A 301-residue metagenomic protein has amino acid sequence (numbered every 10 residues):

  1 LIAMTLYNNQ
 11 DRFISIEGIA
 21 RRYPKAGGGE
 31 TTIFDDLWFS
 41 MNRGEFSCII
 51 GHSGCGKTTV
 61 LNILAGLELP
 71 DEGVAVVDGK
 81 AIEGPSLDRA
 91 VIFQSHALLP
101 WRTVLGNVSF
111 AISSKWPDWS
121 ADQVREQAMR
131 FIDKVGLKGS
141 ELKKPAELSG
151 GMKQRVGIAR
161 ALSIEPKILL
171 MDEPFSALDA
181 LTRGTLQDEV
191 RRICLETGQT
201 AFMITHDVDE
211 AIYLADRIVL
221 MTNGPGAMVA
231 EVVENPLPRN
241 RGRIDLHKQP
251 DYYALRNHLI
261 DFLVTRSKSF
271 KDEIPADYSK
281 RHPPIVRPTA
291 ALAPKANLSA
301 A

Functional and structural regions predicted by a protein language model:
P24-G27, S109-D122, K134: ABC-type ATPase nucleotide-binding domains, specifically the catalytic core motifs of the NBD
I50-H52: The feature captures the beta-strand-to-loop junction immediately N-terminal to the Walker
A65: Helix-to-loop junction immediately C-terminal to a conserved catalytic motif
G73-G84: Conserved ABC transporter NBD signature motif
A121-S140, R192: Conserved ABC ATPase "signature" region
K144-L148, M152: Conserved ABC ATPase signature
S163-K167: A short, proline-enriched helix->beta-strand linker immediately N-terminal to the Walker B motif in ABC-type P-loop
